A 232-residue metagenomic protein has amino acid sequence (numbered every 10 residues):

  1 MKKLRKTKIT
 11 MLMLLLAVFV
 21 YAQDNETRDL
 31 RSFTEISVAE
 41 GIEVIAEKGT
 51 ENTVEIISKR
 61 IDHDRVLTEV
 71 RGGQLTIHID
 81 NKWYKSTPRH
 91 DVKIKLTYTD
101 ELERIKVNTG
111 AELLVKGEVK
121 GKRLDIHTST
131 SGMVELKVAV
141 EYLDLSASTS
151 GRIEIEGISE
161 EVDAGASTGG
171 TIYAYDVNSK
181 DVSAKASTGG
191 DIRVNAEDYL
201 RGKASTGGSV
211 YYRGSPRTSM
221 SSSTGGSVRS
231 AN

Functional and structural regions predicted by a protein language model:
M1-N232: Intrinsically disordered, low-complexity terminal regions
